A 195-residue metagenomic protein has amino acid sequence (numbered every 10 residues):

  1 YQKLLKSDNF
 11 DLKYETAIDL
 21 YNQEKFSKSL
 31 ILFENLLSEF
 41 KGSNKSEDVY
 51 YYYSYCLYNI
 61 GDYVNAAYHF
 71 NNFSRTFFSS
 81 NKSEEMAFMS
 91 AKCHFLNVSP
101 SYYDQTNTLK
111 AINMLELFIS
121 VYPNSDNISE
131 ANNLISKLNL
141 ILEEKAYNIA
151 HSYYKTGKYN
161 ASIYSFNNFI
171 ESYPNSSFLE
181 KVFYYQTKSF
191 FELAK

Functional and structural regions predicted by a protein language model:
Y1-K195: Acidic, polar-rich low-complexity tracts and alpha-helical solenoid repeat scaffolds
